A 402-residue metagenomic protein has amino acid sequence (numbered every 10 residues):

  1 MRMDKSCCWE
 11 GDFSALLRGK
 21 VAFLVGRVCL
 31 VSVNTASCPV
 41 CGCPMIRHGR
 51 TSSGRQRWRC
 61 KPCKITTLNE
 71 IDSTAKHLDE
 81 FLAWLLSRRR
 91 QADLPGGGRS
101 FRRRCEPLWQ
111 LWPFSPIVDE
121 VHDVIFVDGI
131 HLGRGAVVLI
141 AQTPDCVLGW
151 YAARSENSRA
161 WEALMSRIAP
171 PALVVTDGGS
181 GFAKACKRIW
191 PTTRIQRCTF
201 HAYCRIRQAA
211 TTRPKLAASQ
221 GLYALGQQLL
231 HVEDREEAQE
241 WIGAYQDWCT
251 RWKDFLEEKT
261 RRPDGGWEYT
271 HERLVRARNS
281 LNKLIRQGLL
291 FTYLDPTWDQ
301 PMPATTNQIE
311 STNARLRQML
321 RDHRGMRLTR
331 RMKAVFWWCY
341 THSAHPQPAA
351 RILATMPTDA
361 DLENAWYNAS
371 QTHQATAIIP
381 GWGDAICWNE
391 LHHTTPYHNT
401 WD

Functional and structural regions predicted by a protein language model:
M1-A36: A broadly conserved sequence feature marking short terminus-proximal activation segments in nucleic acid-centric
L30-V33, R55, R59, I65-N69 (+2 more regions): RNase H-like nuclease fold core
C38-C41, C60: Short cysteine-rich clusters marking metal-coordination/redox-active sites
C43-I46, L68: Short functional micro-motifs and their immediate structural scaffolds
R47-R57: Short linker/helix segments within small regulatory modules
R57, P62-K64, L68-A75, E80-F81 (+3 more regions): Acidic/histidine-rich catalytic cores and adjacent linkers of DNA breakage/strand-transfer/modification proteins
L85-P95: Short, charged amphipathic recognition helices of the HTH superfamily and cognate SANT/SANTA-like modules
D177-G226: Conserved beta-strand -> loop -> alpha-helix junction used to position metal-binding or nucleic-acid-contacting
